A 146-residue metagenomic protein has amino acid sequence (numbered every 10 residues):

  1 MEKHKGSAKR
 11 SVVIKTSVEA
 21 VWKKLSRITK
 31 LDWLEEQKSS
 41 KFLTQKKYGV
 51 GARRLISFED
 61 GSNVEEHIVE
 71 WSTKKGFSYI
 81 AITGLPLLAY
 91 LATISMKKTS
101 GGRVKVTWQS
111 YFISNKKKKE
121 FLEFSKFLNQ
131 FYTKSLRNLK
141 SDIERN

Functional and structural regions predicted by a protein language model:
M1-K3, L31-E36, R54-D60, T83-L87: Short, solvent-exposed secondary-structure boundary motifs
M1-K46: Hydrophobic ligand-binding cavity/cleft-lining segments
V21-L25, L31, R54, I68 (+3 more regions): Hydrophobic pocket/interface hotspot
K30-Q45, G76, A81-I82, L88 (+2 more regions): Anionic, Ser/Thr-rich low-complexity intrinsically disordered regions
Y48-R54: Short coil-to-beta transition motif at edge beta-strands of beta-rich domains
F58-R103, Y111-I113: Hydrophobic-ligand binding "helix-grip"
K105, Y111-N146: A conserved amphipathic terminal alpha-helix motif
